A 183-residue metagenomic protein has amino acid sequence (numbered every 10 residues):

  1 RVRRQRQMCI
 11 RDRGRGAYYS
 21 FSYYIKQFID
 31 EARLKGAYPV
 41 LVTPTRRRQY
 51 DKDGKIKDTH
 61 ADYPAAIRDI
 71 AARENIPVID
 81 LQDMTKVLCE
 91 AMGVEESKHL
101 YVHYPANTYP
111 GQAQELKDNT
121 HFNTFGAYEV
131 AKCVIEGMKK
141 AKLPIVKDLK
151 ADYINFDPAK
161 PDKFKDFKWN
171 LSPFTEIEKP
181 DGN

Functional and structural regions predicted by a protein language model:
R1-D12: Single conserved hydrophobic/aromatic residue that forms the stacking wall/gate of nucleotide- or nucleobase-binding
R11-F21, Q49-K55: Surface-exposed cleft-lining segments at the edges of enzyme active sites
Y19, Y23-D30, A65-D69, Y128 (+2 more regions): Solvent-exposed, polar/charged alpha-helical surfaces in well-ordered, non-transmembrane soluble domains, broadly
E31, R46-Q49, A72, T175-N183: Extracellular glycan-modifying ectodomains
R33-V40, R73-P77: Loop/turn elements at helix/coil->beta-strand transitions in domains of secreted/extracellular proteins
R46-T85: Substrate-gating cap/lid alpha-helix
D83-E96: Short, solvent-exposed beta-strand-terminating loops
V94-N183: Conserved catalytic region of serine esterases and O-acyltransferases that act on ester linkages in lipids
